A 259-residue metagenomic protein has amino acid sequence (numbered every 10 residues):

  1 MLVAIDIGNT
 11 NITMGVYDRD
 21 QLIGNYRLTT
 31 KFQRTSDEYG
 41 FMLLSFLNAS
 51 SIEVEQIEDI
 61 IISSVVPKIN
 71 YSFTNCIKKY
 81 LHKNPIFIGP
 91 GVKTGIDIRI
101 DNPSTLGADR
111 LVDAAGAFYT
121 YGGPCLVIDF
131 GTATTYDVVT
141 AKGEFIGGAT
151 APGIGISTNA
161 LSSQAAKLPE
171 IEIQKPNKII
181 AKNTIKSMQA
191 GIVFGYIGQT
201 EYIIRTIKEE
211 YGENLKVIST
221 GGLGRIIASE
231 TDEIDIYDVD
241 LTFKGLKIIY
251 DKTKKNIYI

Functional and structural regions predicted by a protein language model:
M1-N25, A117, Y121-F145, L161 (+1 more regions): Gly/Thr-rich phosphate-binding beta-strand-loop-beta motif of the actin/hexokinase/Hsp70
M1-V3, I7-V92: N-terminal glycine/serine-rich phosphate-binding loop of ATP-dependent small-molecule kinases, especially carbohydrate
K31-D37, S104-A108, D113-G122, V127 (+4 more regions): Glycine-rich phosphate-binding loop plus the immediately following alpha-helix
Q33-R34, V92-G95, L241-G245: A short acidic, often aromatic-flanked loop/helix-cap motif at beta-alpha or helix-coil junctions that lines enzyme
L43-D59, I203-L215, T253: Phosphate/pyrophosphate-binding loops at sites that engage ATP/ADP/AMP, CoA/4′-phosphopantetheine, polyphosphate
E53-T105, K142-I154, I185-V193, I197 (+2 more regions): Short beta-strand-loop/turn "lid" adjacent to the catalytic site in phosphate-handling enzymes
A117, G198-I204, E210, I249: Phosphate/ATP-binding catalytic cores across multiple sugar-kinase/actin-like superfamilies, primarily ASKHA
E210-I259: Long hydrophobic alpha-helical segments typical of transmembrane helices together with their membrane-interfacial
